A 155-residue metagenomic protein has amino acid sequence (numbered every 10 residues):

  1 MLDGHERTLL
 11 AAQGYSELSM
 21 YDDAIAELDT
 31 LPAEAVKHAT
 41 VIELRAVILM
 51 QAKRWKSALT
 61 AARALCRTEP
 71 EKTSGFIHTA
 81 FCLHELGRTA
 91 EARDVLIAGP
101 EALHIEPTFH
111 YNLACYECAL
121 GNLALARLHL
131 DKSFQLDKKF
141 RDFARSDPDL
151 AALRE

Functional and structural regions predicted by a protein language model:
D3-E34, L44-Q51: Alpha-helical segment of the N-proximal tetratricopeptide repeat
L10, L44, H78, N112 (+1 more regions): "A position-specific structural signal for the A-helix of alpha-solenoid helical repeats
E17-L18, Q51, E85, A119 (+1 more regions): Register position in tetratricopeptide repeats
P32-A33, R63-R67, P100-E101, F134 (+1 more regions): A conserved position within tetratricopeptide repeats
T40-T108, Y116: Alpha-helical adaptor scaffolds
C118-A119, L123-D142: TPR/TPR-like (Sel1-like) alpha-helical repeat modules
K139-E155: Terminal, low-structured helical/coil segments at or just beyond the last alpha-helical repeat
